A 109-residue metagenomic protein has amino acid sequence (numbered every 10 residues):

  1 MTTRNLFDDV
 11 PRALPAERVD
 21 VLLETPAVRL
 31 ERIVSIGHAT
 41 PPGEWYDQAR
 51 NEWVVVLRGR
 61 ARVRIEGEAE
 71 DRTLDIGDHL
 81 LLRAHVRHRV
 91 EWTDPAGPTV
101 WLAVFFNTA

Functional and structural regions predicted by a protein language model:
M1-W45: A short, N-terminal "cap"/entry segment at the start of jelly-roll beta-barrel domains of the cupin/DSBH fold
D20-L22, P42-Q48, R64-E66, R72-T73 (+1 more regions): Short histidine-centered beta-strand/loop micro-motifs that create catalytic or ligand/metal-coordination sites
A27, E68, P95-G97: Short strand-connecting beta-turns/loops that link adjacent beta-strands
R32, R58, I65-G67, A84 (+2 more regions): Residue-level recognition of conserved beta-strand positions in structured domain cores
D47-V63: Short, conserved beta-strand element in jelly-roll/cupin
E68-A84: Short acidic-glycine-tyrosine-enriched beta hairpin
D75, A84-A109: Ligand-binding loop in jelly-roll beta-barrel domains
